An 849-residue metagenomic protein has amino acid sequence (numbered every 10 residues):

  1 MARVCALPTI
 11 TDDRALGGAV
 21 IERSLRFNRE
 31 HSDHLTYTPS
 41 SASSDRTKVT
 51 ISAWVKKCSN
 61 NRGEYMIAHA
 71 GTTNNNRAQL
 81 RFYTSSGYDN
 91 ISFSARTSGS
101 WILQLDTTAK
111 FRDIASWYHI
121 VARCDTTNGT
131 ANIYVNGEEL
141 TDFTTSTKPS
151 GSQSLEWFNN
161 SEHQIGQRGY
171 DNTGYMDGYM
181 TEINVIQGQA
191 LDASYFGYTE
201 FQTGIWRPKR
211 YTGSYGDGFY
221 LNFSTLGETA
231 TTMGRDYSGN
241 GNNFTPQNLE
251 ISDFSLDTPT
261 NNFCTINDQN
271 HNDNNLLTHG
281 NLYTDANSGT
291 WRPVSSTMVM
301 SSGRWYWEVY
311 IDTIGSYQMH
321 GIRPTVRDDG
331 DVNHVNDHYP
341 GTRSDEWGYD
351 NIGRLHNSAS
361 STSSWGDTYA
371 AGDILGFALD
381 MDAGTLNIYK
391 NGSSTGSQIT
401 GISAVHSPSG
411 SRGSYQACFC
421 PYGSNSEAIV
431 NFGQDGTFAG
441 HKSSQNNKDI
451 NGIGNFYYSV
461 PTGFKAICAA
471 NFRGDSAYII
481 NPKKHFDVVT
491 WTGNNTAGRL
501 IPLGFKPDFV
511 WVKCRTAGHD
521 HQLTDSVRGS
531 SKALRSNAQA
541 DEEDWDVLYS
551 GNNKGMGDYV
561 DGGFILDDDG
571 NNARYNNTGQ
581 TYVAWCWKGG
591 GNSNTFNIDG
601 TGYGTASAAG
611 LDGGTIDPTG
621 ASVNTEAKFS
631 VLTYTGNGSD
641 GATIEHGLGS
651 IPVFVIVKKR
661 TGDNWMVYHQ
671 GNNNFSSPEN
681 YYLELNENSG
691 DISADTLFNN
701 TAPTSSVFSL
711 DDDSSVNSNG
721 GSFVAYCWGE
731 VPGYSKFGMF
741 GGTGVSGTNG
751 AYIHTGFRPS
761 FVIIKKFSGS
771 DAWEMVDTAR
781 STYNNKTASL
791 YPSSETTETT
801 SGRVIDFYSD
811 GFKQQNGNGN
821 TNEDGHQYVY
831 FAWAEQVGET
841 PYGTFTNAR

Functional and structural regions predicted by a protein language model:
M1-T47, G87-S92, T97-W101, N159-Q164 (+3 more regions): Low-complexity, glycine/proline/serine-rich flexible segments
A2-R23, E30-H31, T141-T147, Y179-N242 (+8 more regions): Extended recognition patches within non-cytosolic domains
R3-R29, S52-N60, Q79-S152, S358 (+2 more regions): Extracellular glycan-interaction surfaces
R29-K48, I102-F111, G169-N172, W206-T212 (+8 more regions): Short surface loop/edge beta-strand patches of beta-sandwich-type extracellular domains that form ligand-contact sites
S32-S92, T130, Q189-S194, M300-S302 (+4 more regions): Extracellular glycan-recognition modules
V49-S59, C124, N132-Y134, T173-F201 (+9 more regions): Extracellular, beta-strand-rich glycan-interacting domains
V135-N160, W206, K390-F419: Short, solvent-exposed beta-strand-to-loop segments that form ligand-recognition rims of beta-rich domains
E156-M180, P421-Y422, G817-G819: Extracellular glycan-interaction patches encoded by glycine-rich segments
